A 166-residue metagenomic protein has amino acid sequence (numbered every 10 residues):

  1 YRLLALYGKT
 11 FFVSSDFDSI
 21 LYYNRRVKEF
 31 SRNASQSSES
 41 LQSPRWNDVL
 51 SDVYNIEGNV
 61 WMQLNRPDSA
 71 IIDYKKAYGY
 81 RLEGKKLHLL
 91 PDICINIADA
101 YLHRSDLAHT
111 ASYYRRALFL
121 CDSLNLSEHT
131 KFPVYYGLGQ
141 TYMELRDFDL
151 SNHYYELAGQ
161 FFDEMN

Functional and structural regions predicted by a protein language model:
Y1-N166: A "functional boundary" signal
